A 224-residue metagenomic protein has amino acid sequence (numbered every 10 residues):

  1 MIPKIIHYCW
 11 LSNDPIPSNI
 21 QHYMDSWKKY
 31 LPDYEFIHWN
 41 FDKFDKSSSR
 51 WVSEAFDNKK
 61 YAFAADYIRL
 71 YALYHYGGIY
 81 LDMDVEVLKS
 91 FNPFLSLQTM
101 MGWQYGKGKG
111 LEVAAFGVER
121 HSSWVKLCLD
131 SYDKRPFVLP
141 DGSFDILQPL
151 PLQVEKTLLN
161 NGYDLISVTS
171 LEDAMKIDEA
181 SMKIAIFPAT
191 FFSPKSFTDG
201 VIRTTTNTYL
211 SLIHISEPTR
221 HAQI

Functional and structural regions predicted by a protein language model:
M1-I2, P93-L95, G108-G110, D178-A180 (+1 more regions): Extracellular/periplasmic catalytic domains that process cell-envelope and extracellular macromolecules
M1-R50, K156-N160: N-terminal anchoring/stem segment of glycosyltransferases
K4, S18-Q21, D25, Y67-Y74 (+2 more regions): A structural signal for well-ordered alpha-helical segments within the folded catalytic domains of diverse enzymes
S47-K59, S196-T204: Charged, often glycine-rich, active-site loop that binds/positions anionic groups
Y61-L111, A115-R120: GT-A fold catalytic core of metal-dependent nucleotide-sugar glycosyltransferases, centered on the diacidic
S96-P151: Conserved catalytic core of nucleotide-sugar-dependent glycosyltransferases
L129-I213: Catalytic core and acceptor-binding pocket of nucleotide-sugar-dependent glycosyltransferases
I213-I224: Single conserved hydrophobic/aromatic residue that forms the stacking wall/gate of nucleotide- or nucleobase-binding
